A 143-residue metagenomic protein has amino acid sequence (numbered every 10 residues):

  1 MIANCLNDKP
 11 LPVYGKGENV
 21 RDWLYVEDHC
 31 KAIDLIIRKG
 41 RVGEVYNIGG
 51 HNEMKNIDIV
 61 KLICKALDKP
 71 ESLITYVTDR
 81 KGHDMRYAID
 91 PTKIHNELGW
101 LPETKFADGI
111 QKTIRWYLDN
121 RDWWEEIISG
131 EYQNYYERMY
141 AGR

Functional and structural regions predicted by a protein language model:
I2-R143: C-terminal substrate-binding subdomain of Rossmann-fold SDR/epimerase-dehydratase oxidoreductases
